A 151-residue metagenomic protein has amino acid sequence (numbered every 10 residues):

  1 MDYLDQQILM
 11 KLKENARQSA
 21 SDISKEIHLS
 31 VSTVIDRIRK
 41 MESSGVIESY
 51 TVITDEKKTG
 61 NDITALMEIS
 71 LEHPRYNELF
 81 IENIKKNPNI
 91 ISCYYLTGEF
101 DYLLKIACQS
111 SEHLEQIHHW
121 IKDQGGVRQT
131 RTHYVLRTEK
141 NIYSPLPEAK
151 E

Functional and structural regions predicted by a protein language model:
M1-E151: A compositional/biophysical signature of low hydrophobicity enriched in polar/charged and small residues
